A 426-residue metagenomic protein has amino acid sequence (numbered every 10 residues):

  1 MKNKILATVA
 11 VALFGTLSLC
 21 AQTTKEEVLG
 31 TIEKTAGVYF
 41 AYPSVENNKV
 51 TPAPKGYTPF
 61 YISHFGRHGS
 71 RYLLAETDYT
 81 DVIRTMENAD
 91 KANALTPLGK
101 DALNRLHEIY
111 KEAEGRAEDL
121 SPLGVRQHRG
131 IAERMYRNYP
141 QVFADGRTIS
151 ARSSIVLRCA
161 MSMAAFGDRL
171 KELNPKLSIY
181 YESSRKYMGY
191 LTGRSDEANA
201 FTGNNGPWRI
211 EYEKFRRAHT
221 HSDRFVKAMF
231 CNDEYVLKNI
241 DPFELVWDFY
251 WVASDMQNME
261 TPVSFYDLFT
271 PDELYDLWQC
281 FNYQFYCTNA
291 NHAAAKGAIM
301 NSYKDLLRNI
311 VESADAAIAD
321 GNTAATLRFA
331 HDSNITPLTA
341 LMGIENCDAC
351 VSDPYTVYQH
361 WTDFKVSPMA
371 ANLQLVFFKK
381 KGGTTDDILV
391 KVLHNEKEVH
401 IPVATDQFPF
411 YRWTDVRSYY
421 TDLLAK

Functional and structural regions predicted by a protein language model:
M1-T24: Bacterial Sec-dependent N-terminal signal peptides
Q22-V125, R129-S150, S154-T326, A330-K426: Signature for phosphate-centric chemistry
